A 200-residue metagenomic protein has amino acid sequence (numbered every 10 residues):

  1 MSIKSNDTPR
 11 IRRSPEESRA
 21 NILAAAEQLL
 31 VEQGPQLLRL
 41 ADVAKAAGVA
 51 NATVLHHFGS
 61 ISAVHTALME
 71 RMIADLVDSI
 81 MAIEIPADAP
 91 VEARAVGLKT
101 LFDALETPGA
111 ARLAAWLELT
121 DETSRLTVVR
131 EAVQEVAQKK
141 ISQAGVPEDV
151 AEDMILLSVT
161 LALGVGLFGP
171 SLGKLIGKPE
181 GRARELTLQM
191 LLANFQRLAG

Functional and structural regions predicted by a protein language model:
M1-E17: N-terminal intrinsically disordered/low-complexity leader segments
S18-N21, A25, L29-A63, A67: Helix-turn-helix
N21, A63, V96, L113 (+2 more regions): Amphipathic alpha-helical interaction segments
I61, L68, M72, L76 (+2 more regions): Hydrophobic/aromatic residues within well-ordered alpha-helical segments
A67, D78-A111, E148: Hydrophobic alpha-helical connector segments
L76, I80, G109-R112, G166-G173: Short amphipathic alpha-helical interaction/hinge segments
K99-E131, P170-S171: Amphipathic alpha-helical segments used for helix-helix packing
L126-T127, E131, K140-G200: Hydrophobic/aromatic-rich alpha-helical bundle segments in the mid-to-C-terminal region
